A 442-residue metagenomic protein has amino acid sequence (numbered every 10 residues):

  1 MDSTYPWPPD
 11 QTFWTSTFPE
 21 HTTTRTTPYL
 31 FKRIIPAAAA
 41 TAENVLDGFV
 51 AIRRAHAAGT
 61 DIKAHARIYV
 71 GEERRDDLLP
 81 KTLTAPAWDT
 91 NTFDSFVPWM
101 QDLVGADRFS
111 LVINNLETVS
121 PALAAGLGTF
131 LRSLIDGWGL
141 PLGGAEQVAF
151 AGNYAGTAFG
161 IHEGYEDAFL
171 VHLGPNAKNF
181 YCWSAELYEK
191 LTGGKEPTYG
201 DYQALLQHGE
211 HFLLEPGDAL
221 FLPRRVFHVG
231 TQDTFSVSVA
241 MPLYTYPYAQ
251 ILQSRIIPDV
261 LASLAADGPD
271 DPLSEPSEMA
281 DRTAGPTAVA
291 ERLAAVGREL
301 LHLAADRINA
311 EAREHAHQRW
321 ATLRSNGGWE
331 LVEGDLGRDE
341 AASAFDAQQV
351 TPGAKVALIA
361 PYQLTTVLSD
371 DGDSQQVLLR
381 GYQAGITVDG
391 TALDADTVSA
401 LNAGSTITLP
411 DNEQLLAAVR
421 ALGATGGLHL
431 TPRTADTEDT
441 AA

Functional and structural regions predicted by a protein language model:
M1-T15, P19-T23, T27, D201-L213 (+1 more regions): Fe(II)/2-oxoglutarate
D2-T23, I35-L46, R54-D218, V226-L273 (+1 more regions): Active-site region of the double-stranded beta-helix
L30-I34: Long, intrinsically disordered low-complexity repeat domains
